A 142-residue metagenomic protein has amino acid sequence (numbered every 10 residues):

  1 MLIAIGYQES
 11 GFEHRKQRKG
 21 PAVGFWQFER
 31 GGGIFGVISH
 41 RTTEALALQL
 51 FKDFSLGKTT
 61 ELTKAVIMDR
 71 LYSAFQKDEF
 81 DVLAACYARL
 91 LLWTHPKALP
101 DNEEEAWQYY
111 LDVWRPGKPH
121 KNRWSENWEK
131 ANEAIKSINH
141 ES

Functional and structural regions predicted by a protein language model:
G6-S10, L99-N122: Acidic helix/loop microenvironments that form the catalytic cleft of cell-wall polysaccharide enzymes
Y7-P96: Peptidoglycan-targeting cell-wall enzymes and recognition modules
A45-D53, Q108, E129, E133-K136: Polar/charged alpha-helical tracts
L111-S142: Glycine-rich, aromatic-bearing surface loops/beta-hairpins
